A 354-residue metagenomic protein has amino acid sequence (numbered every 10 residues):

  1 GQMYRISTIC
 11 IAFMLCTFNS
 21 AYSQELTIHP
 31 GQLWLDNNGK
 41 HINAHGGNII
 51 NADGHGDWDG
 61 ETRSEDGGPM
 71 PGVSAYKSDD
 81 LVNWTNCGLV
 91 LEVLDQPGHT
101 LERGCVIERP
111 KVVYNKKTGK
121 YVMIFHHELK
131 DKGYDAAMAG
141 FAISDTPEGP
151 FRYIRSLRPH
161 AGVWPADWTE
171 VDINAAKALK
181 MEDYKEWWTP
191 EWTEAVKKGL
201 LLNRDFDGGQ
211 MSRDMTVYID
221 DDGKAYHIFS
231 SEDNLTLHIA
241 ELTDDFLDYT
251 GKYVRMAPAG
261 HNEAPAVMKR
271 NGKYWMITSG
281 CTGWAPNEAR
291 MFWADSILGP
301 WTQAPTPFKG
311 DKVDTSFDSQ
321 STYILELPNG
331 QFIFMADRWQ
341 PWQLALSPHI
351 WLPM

Functional and structural regions predicted by a protein language model:
G1-Q24: Bacterial Sec-dependent N-terminal signal peptides
Y22-M354: Carbohydrate-active catalytic/glycan-binding domains of CAZyme proteins, especially the secreted or lumenal ectodomains
